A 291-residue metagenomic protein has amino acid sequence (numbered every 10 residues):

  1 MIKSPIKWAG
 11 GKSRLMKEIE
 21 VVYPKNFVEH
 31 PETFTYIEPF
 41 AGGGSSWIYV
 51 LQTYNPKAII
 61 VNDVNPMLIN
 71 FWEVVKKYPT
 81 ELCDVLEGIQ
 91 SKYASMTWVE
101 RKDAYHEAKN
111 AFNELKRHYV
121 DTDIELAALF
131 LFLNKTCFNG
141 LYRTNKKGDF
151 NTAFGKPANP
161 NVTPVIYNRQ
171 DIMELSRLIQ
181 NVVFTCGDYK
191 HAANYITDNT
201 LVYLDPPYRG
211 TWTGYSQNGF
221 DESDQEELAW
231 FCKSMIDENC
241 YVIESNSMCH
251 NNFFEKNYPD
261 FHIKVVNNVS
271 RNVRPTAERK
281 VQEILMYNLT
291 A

Functional and structural regions predicted by a protein language model:
M1-E18, Y23-K25, V265-P275, K280-L285: Class I S-adenosyl-L-methionine
M1-V22, P31, Y78-Y203, P207-Y215: SAM-dependent nucleic-acid methyltransferase catalytic core
E32-Y93: Conserved S-adenosyl-L-methionine
F34-Y36, P56-A58, I179-V183, I236-V242: Short active-site oxyanion
P39-F40, N62, T185-G187, L204-P206 (+1 more regions): Short His-Asn-centered micro-motif
A41, P66, H191, Y208 (+1 more regions): Short, glycine/acidic-enriched loop or turn micro-motifs at the edges of active sites
V64-P66, R209, N267-N272: Short, acidic/turn-prone active-site loops that include or flank metal/cofactor- and phosphate-binding residues
Q217, D221-A291: Long, positively charged, glycine-interspersed low-complexity recognition regions
